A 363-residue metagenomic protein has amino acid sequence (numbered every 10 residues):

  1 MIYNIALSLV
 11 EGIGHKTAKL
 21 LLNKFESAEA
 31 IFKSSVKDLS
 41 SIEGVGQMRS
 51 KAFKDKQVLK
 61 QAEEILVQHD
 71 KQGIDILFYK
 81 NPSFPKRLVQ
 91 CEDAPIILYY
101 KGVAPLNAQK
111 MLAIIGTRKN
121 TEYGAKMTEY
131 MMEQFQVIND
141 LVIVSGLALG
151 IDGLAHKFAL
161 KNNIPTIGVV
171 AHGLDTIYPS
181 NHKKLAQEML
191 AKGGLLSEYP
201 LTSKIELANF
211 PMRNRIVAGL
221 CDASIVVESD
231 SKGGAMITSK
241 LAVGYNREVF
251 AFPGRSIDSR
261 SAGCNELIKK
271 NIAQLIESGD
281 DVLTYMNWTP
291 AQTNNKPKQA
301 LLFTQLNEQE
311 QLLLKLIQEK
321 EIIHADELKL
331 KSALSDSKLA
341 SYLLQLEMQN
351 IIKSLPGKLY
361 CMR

Functional and structural regions predicted by a protein language model:
M1, F78-R363: Glycine-biased, small-residue-rich flexible motifs in mid-sequence functional cores and linkers
M1-N139: Short, positively charged patches
